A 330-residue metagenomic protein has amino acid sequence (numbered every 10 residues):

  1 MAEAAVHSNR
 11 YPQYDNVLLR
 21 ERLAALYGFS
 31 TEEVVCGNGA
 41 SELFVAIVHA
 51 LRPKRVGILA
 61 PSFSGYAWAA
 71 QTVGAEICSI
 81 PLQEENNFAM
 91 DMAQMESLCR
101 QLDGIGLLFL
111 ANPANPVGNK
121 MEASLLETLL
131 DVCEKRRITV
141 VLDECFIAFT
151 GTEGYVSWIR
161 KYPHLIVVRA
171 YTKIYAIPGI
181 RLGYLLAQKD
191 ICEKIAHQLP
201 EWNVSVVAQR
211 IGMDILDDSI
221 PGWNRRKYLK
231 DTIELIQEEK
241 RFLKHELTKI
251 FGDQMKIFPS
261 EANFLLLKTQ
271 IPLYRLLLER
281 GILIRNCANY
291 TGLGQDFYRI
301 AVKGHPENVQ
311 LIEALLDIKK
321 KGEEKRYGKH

Functional and structural regions predicted by a protein language model:
M1-G39, A46, G322, H330: N-terminal small-domain helix-loop-helix segment of the aminotransferase-like
D15, H164-K249, I257: PLP-dependent aminotransferase class I/II
H49-L110: PLP-dependent aminotransferase-like
V73, K135-R136, Y162: Helix C-cap/helix->beta junction micro-motif
E84-A148: Active-site phosphate-binding strand-loop segment of PLP-dependent enzymes
A187, L266-T269, R280-K319, Y327-H330: Conserved PLP-binding active-site segment of the aspartate aminotransferase-like
Q237, K249-G281: Conserved PLP-binding catalytic core of the aspartate aminotransferase-like
